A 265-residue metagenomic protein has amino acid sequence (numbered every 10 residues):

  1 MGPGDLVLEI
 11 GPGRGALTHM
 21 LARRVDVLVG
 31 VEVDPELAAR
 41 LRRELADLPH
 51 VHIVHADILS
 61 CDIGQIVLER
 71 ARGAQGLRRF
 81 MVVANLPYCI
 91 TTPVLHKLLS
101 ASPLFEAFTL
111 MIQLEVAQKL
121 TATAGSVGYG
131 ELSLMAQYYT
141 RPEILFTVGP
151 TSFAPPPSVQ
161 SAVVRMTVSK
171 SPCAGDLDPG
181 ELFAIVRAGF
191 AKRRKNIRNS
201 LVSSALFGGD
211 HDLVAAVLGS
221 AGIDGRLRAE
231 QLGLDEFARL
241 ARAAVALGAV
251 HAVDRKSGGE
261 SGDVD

Functional and structural regions predicted by a protein language model:
M1-A188, G219, E230, R239 (+1 more regions): Catalytic cores of RNA-modifying enzymes
S169-P172, S203, I223-D224: General structural signal for alpha-helix termini and helix-helix connectors
A184-A188, S200-A205: Short, glycine/charged-rich beta-strand-loop motifs at protein surfaces that mediate ligand recognition and catalysis
F207-V245: RNA substrate-recognition surfaces in RNA-acting enzymes
